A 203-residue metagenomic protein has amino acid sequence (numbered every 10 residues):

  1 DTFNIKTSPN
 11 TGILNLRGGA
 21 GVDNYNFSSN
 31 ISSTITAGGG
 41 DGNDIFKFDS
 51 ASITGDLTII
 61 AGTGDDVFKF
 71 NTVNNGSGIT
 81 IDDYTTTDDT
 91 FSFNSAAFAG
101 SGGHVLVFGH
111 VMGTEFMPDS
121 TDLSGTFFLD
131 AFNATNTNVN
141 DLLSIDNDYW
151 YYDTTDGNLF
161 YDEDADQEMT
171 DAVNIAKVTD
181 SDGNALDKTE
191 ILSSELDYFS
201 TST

Functional and structural regions predicted by a protein language model:
D1-H104, T154-D156, D164-A165: Acidic, glycine-rich low-complexity segments
D65-T203: Acidic glycine/aspartate-rich repeat arrays in secreted/surface proteins
